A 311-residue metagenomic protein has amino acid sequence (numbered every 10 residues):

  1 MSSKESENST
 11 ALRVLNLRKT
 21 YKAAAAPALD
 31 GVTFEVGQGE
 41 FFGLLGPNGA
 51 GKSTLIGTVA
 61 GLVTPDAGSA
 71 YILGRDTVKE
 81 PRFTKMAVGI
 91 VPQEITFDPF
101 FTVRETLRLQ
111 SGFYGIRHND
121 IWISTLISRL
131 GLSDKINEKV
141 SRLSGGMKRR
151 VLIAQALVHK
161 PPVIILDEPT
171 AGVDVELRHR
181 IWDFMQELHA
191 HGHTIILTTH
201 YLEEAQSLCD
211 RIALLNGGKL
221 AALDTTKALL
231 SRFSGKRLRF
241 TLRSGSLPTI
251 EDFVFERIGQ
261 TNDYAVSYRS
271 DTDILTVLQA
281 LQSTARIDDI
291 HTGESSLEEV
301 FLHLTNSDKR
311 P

Functional and structural regions predicted by a protein language model:
E7-V14, K19-G31, P81: A short, flexible loop at the N-terminus of ABC-type nucleotide-binding domains that lies
G68-K79, F83-T84: Conserved ABC transporter NBD signature motif
R108, G112-K135: Conserved ABC ATPase "signature" region
V158-P162: A short, proline-enriched helix->beta-strand linker immediately N-terminal to the Walker B motif in ABC-type P-loop
I164-D167: Catalytic Walker B motif of ABC-type/P-loop ATPase nucleotide-binding domains
W182-R269: ABC transporter nucleotide-binding domain
G235-P311: Short, charged/small-residue-rich alpha-helical element at the C-terminal edge of ABC transporter nucleotide-binding
